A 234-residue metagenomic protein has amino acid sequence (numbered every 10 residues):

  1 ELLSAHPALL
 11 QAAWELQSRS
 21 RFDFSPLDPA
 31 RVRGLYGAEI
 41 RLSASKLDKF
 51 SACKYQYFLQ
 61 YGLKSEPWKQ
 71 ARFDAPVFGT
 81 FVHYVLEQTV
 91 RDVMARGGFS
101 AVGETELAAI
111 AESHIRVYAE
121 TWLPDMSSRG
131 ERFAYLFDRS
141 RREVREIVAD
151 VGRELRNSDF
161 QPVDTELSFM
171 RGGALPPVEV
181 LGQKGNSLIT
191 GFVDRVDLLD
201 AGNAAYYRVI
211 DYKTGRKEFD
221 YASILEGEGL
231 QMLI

Functional and structural regions predicted by a protein language model:
E1-D92: C-terminal, charged and often intrinsically disordered regions of DNA end-processing helicases and nucleases
Q17-R19, Y36-G37, R41-S45, S51-A52 (+4 more regions): Short, well-ordered loop/turn elements at secondary-structure boundaries
P26, S51-L63, H114-E120, N203-T214: Active-site-adjacent bridging/hinge elements
Y36-K46, Q60-F73, V93-E104, T121-Y135 (+1 more regions): Glycine- and acidic
L47-D48, L59-G62, H83-V90, R145-V148 (+4 more regions): Short, well-ordered alpha-helical packing segments
Y55, D74, F78, V82 (+5 more regions): Hydrophobic (often cysteine-bearing) scaffold residues that line and stabilize catalytic clefts of nucleotide/cofactor
Y84-P176: A non-catalytic, helix-rich entry segment at domain boundaries
D164-I234: Non-catalytic protein-protein interaction segments used by genome-maintenance enzymes to assemble and couple activities
